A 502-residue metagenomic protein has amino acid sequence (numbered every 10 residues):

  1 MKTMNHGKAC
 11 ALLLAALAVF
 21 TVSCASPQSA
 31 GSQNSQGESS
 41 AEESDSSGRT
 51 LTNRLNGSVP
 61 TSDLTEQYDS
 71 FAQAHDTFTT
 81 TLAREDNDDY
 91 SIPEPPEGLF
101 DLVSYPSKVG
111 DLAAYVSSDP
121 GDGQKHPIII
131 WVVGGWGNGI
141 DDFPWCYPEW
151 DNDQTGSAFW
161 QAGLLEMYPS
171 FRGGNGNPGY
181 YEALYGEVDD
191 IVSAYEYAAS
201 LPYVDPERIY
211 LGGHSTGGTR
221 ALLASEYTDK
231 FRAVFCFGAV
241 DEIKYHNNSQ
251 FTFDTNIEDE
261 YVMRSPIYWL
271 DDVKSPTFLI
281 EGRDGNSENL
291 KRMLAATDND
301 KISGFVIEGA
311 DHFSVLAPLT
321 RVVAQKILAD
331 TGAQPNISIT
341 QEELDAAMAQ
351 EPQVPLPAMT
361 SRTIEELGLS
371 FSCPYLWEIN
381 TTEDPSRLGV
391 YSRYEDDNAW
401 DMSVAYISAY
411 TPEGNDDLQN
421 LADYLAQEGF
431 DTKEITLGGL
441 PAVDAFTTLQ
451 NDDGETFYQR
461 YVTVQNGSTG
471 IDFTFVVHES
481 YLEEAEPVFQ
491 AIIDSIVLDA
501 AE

Functional and structural regions predicted by a protein language model:
A74-Q124: N-terminal cap/lid segment of alpha/beta-hydrolase-fold proteins
F100-V103, Q419-G467: Signature of long, low-cysteine stretches enriched in small and polar/charged residues
D122-H126, W131-G179: Short substrate-entry loop that stabilizes the transition state in hydrolases
D141-Y147, C236-W269, S275: Mobile cap/lid helix-loop segments that gate and shape the active-site cleft of serine hydrolases
E182-P202: Alpha/beta-hydrolase active-site loop
V273, F278-E281: Short beta-strand/loop motif that positions the catalytic acidic residue of the alpha/beta-hydrolase fold
N299-Q353: C-terminal catalytic histidine-bearing segment of alpha/beta-hydrolase fold enzymes
T363-D416: Secretory pathway targeting signatures of secreted, lumenal, and periplasmic proteins
